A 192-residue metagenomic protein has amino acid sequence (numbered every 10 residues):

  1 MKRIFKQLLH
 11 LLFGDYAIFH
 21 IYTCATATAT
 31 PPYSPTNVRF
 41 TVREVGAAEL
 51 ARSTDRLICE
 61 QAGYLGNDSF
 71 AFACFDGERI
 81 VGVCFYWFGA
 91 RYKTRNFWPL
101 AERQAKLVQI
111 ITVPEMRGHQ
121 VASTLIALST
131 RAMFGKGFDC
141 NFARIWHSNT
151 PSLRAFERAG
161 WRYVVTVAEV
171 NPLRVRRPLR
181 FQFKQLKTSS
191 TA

Functional and structural regions predicted by a protein language model:
M1-V45, A51-R52, R56-E60: Acyl-donor-binding surface of acyltransferase catalytic domains
F19-T23, R162-R176: Conserved catalytic-core motifs of GNAT/GCN5-like acyltransferases
S53-P114, A127: A conserved beta-strand-loop-helix scaffold within acyl/acetyltransferase catalytic domains
G89, W146-S148, E169: An acidic- and aromatic-residue-enriched active-site/binding cleft used to recognize and process polar
Q109-T112, G118-G135, R154-R158: Conserved acetyl-CoA-binding loop-helix of GNAT-fold acetyltransferases
M133-I145: Conserved GNAT acetyl-CoA-binding A-motif
H147-V165: Conserved active-site alpha-helix within GNAT-family acetyltransferase domains
R158-G160, R174-A192: Charge-rich, low-complexity intrinsically disordered segments
